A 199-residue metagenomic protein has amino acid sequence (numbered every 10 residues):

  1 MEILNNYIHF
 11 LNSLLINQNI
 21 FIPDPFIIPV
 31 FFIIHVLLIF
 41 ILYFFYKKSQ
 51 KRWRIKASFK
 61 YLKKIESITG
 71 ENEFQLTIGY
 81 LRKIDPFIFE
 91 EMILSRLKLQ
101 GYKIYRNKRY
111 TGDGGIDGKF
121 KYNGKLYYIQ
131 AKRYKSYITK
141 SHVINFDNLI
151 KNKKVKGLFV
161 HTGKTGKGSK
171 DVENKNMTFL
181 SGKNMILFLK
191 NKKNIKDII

Functional and structural regions predicted by a protein language model:
M1-G114, K119-I199: Mixed-charge (Asp/Glu-Lys/Arg
